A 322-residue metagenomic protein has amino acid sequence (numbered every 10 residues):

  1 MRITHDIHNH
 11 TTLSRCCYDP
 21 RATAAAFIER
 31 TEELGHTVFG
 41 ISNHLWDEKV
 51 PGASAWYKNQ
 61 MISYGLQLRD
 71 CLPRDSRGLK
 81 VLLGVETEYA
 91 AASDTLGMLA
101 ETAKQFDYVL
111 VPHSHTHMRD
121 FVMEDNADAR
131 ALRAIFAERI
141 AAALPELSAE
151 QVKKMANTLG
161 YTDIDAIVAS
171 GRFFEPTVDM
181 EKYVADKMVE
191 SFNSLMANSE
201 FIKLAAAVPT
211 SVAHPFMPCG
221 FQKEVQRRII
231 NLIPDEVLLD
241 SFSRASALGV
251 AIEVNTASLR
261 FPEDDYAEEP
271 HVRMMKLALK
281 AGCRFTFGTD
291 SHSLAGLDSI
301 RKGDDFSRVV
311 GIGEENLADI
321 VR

Functional and structural regions predicted by a protein language model:
M1-D94, E101-A103, F221-E236, D240 (+6 more regions): An N-terminally biased module of ancient metal coordination in phosphate/nucleic-acid-related enzymes
F39-I41, V109, V212, I252: Hydrophobic residues within beta-strands of alpha/beta enzymes
A53-A247: Extended substrate/RNA-proximal surfaces in nucleic-acid metabolism proteins
S246, V250-A257: Generic long, charged, amphipathic alpha-helical segments
V254, P262-F287, A295, S299-D304: Extended hydrophobic/aromatic segments used for targeting, binding, or gating
G303-E315: Alpha-helical oligomerization segments
